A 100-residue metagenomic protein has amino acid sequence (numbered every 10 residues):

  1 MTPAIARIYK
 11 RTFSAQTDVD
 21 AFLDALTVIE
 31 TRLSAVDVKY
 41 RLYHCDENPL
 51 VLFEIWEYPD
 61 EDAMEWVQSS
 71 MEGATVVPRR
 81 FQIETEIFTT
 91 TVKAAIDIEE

Functional and structural regions predicted by a protein language model:
M1-M71, I83-E100: Short S/T/G/P-rich N-terminal loop/turn motif that feeds into the first structured element of a domain
T75-Q82: Outer-membrane beta-barrel domain signature
